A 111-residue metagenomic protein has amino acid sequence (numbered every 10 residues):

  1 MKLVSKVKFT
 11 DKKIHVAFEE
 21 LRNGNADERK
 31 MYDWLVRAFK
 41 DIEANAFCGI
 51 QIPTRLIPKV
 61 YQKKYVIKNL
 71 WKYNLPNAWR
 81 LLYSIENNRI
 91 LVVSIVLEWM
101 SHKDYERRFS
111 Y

Functional and structural regions predicted by a protein language model:
M1-D41: Arg/Lys-rich, positively charged N-terminal/basic patches that mediate binding to nucleic acids
M1-K6, R22-A26, Y61-Y111: Enriched for short, Lys/Arg-rich terminal
D41-Y73: A short, surface-exposed loop/turn module that caps and links secondary-structure elements
